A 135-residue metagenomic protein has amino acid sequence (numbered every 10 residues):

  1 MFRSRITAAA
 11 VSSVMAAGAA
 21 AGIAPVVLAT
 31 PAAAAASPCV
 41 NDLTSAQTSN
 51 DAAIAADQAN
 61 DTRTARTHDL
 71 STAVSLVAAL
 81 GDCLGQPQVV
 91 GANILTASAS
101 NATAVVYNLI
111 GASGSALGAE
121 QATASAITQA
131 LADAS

Functional and structural regions predicted by a protein language model:
M1-A10: Bacterial Sec-dependent N-terminal signal peptides
T7, A20-P38: C-terminal region of N-terminal signal peptides and the immediate post-cleavage residues of exported proteins
A32-L70, V74: Immediate post-signal-peptide N-terminus of mature secreted/exported proteins
D42-S45, A52, S75, A79 (+3 more regions): Charge-rich, solvent-exposed alpha-helical interaction surfaces
D61-T64, L109-G114, S135: Disordered low-complexity repeat/linker domains
T72, L76-A119, T123: Long, amphipathic, charge-rich alpha-helical segments that form helical bundles/coiled-coils
E120-S135: Short, low-complexity, Pro/Ser/Thr/Gly-rich segments in the mature regions of secreted, periplasmic
